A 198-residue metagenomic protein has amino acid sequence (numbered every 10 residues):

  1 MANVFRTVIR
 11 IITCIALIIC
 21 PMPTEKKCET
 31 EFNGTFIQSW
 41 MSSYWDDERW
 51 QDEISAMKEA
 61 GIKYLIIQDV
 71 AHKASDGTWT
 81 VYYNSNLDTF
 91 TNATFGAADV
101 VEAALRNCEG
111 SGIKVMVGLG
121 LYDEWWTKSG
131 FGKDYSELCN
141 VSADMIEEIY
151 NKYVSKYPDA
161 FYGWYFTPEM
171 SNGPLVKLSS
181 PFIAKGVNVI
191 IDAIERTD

Functional and structural regions predicted by a protein language model:
M1-V4: N-terminal secretory signal peptides that target proteins for export/translocation
V8-E29: Bacterial Sec-dependent signal peptides at the C-terminal "C-region" and cleavage site
K27-D198: Glycan-processing catalytic domains of CAZymes
